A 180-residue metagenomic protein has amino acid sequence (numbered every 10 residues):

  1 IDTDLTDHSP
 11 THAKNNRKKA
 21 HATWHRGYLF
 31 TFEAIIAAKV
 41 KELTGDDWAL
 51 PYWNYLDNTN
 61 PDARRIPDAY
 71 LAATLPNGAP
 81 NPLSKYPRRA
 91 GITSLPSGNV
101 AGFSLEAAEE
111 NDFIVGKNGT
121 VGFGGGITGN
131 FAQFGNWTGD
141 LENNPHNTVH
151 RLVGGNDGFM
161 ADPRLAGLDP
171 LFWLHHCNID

Functional and structural regions predicted by a protein language model:
I1-D180: C-terminal accessory segments of proteins
